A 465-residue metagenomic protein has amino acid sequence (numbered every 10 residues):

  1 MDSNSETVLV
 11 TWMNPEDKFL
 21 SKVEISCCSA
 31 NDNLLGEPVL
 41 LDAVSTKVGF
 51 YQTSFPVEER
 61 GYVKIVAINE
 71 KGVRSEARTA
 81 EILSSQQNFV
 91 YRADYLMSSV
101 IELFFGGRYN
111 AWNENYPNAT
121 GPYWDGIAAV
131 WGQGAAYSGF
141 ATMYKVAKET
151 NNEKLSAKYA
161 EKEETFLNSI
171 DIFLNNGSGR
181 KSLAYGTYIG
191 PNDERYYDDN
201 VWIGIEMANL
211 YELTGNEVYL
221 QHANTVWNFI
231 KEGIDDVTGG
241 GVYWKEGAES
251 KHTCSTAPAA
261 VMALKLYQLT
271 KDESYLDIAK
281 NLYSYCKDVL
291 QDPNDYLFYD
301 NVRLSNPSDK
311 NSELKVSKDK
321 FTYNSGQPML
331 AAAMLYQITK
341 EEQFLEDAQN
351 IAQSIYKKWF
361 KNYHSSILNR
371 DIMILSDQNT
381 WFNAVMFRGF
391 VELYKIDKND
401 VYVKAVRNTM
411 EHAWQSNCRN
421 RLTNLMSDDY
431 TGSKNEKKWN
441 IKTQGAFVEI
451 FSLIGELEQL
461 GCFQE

Functional and structural regions predicted by a protein language model:
M1-S5: Short, solvent-exposed loop/linker segments at the N-terminal edge of repeated beta-sheet extracellular domains
E6-F19: Conserved aromatic anchor
K22-E58: Recognizes extended acidic, P/S/T-rich segments that occur within or adjacent to Ig-like beta-sandwich modules
I68-S85: Extracellular fibronectin type III
N88-G139, M143-E149, E153-E161, T165-D198 (+3 more regions): CBM-like carbohydrate-recognition segments
A157-L269, E273-K280: Extended ligand-binding groove/face enriched in aromatic
T256, A263-L266, Y275-M334: Active-site cradle of extracellular carbohydrate-active enzymes
